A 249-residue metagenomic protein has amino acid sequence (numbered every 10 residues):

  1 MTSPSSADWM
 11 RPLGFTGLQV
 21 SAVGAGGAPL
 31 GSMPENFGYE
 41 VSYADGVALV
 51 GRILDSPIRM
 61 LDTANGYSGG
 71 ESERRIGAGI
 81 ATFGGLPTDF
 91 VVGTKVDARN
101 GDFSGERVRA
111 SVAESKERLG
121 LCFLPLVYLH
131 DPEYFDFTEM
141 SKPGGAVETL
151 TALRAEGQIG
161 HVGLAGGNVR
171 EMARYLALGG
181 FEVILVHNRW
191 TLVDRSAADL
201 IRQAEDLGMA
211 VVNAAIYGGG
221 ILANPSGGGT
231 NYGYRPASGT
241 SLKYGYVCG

Functional and structural regions predicted by a protein language model:
M1-F90: N-terminal binding-site loop/beta-alpha segment at the start of enzyme catalytic domains that lines or forms
A7, P132-G249: Beta/alpha (TIM)-barrel catalytic core signal, keyed to glycine-rich beta->alpha loops juxtaposed to Asp/Glu that bind
P12, V20-G24, R59-M60, D89-K95 (+4 more regions): Structural preference for beta-strand elements that scaffold enzyme active sites
L30-A44, V96-R107, T138: Active-site mouth loops of central-metabolism enzymes
Y39-I53, F103-L119, G167-R174: Short, acidic/polar
A64-E73, R99-E106, F135-T138, W190-S196: Acidic-and-aromatic substrate-binding clefts and catalytic sites of carbohydrate-active enzymes
T82-D89, L119-G120, L153-Q158, L178-G180: Short helix-capping segments at alpha-helix termini
K116-F137: Active-site groove signature of glycoside hydrolases
